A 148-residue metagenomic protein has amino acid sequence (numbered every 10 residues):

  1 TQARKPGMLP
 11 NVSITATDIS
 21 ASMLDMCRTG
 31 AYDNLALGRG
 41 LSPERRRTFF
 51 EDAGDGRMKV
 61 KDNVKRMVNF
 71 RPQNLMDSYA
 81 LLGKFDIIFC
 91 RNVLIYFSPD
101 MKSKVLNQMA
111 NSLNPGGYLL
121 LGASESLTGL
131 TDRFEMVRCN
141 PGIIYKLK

Functional and structural regions predicted by a protein language model:
T1, A31-D33, V105-N107, V137-R138: Glycine-rich, phosphate-binding/catalytic loops in enzymes
T1-G7: Conserved SAM-binding loop of SAM-dependent methyltransferases across substrates and taxa, primarily the Class I
L9-F89, V93-F97, M101, L127-T128: Extended basic-aromatic, gly/pro-enriched interface segments that bind polyanionic ligands
P10-V12, G117, F134: A structural micro-motif
I87, L130-K148: Core SAM-dependent methyltransferase catalytic element
S103-P115: A short glycine-rich, Lys/Arg-flanked "PGG" loop and its adjoining helix->strand segment in the class I
P115-A123: Conserved beta-strand signature within the Rossmann-like core of class I S-adenosyl-L-methionine
